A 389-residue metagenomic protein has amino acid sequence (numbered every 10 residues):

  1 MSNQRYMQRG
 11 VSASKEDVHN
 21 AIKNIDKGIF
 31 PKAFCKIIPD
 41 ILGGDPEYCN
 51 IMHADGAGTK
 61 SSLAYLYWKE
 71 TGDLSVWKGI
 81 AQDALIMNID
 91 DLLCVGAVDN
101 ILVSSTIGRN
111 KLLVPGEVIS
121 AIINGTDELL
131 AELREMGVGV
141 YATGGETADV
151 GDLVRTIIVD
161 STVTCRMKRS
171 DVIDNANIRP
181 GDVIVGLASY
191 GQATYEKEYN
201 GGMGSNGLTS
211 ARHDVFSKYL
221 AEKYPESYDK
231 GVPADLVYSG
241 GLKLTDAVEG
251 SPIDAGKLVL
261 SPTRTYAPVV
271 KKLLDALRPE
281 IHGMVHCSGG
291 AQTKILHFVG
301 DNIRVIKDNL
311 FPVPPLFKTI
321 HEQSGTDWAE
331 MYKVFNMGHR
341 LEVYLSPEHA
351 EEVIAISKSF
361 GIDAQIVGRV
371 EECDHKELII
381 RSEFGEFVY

Functional and structural regions predicted by a protein language model:
M1-Y389: Helix-biased detector of long, well-ordered alpha-helical tracts
